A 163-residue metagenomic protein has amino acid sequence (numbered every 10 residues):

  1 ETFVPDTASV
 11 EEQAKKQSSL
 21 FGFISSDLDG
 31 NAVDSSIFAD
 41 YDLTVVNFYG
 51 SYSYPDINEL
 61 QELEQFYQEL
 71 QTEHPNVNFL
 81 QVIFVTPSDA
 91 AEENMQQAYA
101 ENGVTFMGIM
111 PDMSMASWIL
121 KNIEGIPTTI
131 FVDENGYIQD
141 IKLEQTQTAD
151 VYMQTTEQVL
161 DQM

Functional and structural regions predicted by a protein language model:
F3-S36: N-terminal "domain-start" segment that seeds a small globular fold
F3-T7, F131-M163: Thiol-/selenol-based redox modules, centered on thioredoxin-like and closely related oxidoreductase domains
D34-L63, L80: Short active-site neighborhood of thiol/selenol oxidoreductases, capturing the structured segment around
D40-T44, E73-L80, N102-M107, E134-Y137: Loop/turn elements at helix/coil->beta-strand transitions in domains of secreted/extracellular proteins
F48-S51, V82-V85, I109-M113, L143-T146: Active-site-proximal beta-strand/loop segments in catalytic clefts of secreted hydrolases
I57-E101, M113-W118: Structural microenvironment flanking redox-active thiols in thiol-disulfide oxidoreductases
E93-E134, L143: Short, internal strand/loop/helix patches that form the active-site neighborhood or redox-interaction surface
